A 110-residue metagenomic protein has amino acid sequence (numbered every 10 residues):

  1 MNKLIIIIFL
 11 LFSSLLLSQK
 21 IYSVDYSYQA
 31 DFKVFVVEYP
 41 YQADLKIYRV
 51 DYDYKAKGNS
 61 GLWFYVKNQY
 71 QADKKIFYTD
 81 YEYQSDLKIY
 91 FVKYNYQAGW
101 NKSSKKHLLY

Functional and structural regions predicted by a protein language model:
M1-L15: Sec-dependent N-terminal signal peptides
S18-Y110: Repetitive, compositionally biased segments used for assembly/scaffolding
